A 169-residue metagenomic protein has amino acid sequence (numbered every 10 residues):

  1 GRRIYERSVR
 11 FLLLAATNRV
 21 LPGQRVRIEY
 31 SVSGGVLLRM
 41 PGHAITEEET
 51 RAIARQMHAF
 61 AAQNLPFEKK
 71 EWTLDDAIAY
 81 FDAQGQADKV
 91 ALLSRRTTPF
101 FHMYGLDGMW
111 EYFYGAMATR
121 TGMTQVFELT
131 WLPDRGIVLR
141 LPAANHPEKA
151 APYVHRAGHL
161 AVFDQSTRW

Functional and structural regions predicted by a protein language model:
G1-P22: N-terminal catalytic cores of NTP/NDP-binding nucleotidyl/phosphoryl-transfer enzymes
G1-R3, R25-W169: Auxiliary tRNA-acceptor-end handling modules of aminoacyl-tRNA synthetases
